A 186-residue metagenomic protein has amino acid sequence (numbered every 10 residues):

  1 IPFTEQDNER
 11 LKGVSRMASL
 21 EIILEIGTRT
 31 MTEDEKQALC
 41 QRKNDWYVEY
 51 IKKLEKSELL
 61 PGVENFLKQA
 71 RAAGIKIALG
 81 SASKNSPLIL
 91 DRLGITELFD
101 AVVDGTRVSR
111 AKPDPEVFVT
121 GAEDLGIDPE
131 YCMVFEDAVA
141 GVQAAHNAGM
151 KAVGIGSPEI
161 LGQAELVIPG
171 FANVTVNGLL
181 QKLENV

Functional and structural regions predicted by a protein language model:
I1-E64, Q69-A73, L88: N-terminal helical cap/lid subdomain that shapes the substrate entry/recognition surface in HAD-like hydrolases
N8-E9, E25, T32, K52 (+4 more regions): Generic anion/oxyanion-binding catalytic loop in active/binding sites
E64-Q69, S83-V186: Asp-based, Mg2+/Mn2+-dependent phosphohydrolase catalytic module
K76-A78, K151: Proline-centered loop/turn at the N-terminus of a beta-strand
